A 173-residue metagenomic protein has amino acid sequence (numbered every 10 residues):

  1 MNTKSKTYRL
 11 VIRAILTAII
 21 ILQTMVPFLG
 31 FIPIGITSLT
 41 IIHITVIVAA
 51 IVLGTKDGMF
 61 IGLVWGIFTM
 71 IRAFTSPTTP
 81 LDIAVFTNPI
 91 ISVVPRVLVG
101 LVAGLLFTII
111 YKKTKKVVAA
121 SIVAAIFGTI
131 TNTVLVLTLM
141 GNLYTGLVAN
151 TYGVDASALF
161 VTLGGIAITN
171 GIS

Functional and structural regions predicted by a protein language model:
M1-S173: Loop-helix junctions at membrane interfaces
